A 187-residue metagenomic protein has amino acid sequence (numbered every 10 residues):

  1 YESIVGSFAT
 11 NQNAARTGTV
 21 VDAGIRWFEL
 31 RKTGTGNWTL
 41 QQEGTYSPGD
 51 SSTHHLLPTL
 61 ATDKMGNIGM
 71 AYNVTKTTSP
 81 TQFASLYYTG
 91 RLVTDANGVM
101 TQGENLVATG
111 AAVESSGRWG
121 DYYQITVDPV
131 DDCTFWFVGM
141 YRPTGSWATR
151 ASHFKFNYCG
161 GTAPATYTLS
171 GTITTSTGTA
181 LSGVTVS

Functional and structural regions predicted by a protein language model:
Y1-T162: C-terminal PAP-associated
I125, G171, V186-S187: Glycine-centered loop-to-beta-strand initiation motif
A163-T168, L181: Short coil/turn motif common to extracellular beta-sandwich-like domains
Y167-T175: A short, amphipathic beta-strand motif
S176-S187: Short, ordered, surface-exposed loop/turn motifs in non-cytosolic proteins
